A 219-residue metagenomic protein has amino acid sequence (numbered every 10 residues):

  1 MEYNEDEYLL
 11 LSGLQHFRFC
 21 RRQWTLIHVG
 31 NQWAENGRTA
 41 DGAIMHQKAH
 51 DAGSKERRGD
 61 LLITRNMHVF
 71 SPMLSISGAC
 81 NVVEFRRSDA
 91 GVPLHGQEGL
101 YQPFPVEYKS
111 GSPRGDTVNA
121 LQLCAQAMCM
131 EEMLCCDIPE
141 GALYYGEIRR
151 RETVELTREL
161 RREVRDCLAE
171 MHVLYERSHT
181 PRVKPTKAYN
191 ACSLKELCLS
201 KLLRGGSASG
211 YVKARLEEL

Functional and structural regions predicted by a protein language model:
M1-P105, G205, V212, L216-L219: Metal-dependent nuclease catalytic cores that hydrolyze phosphodiester bonds in DNA/RNA, characterized by
Y3-L11, L61, I148, Y175 (+3 more regions): Short, functionally important structural connectors and interaction interfaces within domains
L10, R18-R21, Q122, L160-C167 (+1 more regions): Alpha-helical structural motif
C20, H179-L219: Cysteine-cluster motifs in flexible loop/terminal segments that predominantly coordinate metals
G37, M128, L156, Y211-V212: Juxtamembrane helix-loop transition sites at the ends of transmembrane segments in multi-pass membrane proteins
A43-I44, L123-C124, A169-M171, A208 (+1 more regions): Short, charged/polar low-complexity linear motifs in solvent-exposed/disordered segments
M45-K48, S54-G59, T153-R161, S193-G205: Short, charged low-complexity intrinsically disordered segments located at boundaries of structured domains
S77-G78, E84-S178, P185, N190-E196: Nucleic-acid nuclease catalytic cores
